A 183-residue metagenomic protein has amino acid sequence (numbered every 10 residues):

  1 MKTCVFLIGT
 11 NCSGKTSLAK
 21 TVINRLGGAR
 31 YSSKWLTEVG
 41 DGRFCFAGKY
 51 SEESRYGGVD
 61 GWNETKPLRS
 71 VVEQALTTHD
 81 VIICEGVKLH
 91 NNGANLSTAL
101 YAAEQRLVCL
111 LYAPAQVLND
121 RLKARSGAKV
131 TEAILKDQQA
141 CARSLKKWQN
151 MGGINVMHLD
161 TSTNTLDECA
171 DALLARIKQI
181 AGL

Functional and structural regions predicted by a protein language model:
L7: Hydrophobic anchor at the beta1->P-loop junction of P-loop NTPases
N11: The conserved Walker
K15: Conserved lysine of the Walker
L18-A19, I23: Post-Walker A alpha-helix
N24-S33: Post-Walker A helix-loop "phosphate-sensing" segment adjacent to the P-loop in P-loop NTPases
G40-K88: Conserved nucleotide-sensing/catalytic segment adjacent to the nucleotide-binding pocket in NTP-handling enzymes
E85-G86, A103-K123: Conserved phosphate-donor/acceptor-positioning beta-strand/loop module used by diverse small-molecule
K146-L183: NTP-dependent small-molecule kinase module
